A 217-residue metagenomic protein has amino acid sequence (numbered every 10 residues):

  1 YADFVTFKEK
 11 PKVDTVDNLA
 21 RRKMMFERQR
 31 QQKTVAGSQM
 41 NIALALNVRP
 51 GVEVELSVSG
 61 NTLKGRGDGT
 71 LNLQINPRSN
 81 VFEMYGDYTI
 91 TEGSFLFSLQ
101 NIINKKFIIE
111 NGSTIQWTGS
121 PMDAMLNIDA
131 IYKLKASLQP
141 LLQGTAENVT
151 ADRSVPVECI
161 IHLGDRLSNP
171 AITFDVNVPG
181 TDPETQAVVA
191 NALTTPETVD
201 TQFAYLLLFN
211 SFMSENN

Functional and structural regions predicted by a protein language model:
Y1-N217: Strand-loop-strand
